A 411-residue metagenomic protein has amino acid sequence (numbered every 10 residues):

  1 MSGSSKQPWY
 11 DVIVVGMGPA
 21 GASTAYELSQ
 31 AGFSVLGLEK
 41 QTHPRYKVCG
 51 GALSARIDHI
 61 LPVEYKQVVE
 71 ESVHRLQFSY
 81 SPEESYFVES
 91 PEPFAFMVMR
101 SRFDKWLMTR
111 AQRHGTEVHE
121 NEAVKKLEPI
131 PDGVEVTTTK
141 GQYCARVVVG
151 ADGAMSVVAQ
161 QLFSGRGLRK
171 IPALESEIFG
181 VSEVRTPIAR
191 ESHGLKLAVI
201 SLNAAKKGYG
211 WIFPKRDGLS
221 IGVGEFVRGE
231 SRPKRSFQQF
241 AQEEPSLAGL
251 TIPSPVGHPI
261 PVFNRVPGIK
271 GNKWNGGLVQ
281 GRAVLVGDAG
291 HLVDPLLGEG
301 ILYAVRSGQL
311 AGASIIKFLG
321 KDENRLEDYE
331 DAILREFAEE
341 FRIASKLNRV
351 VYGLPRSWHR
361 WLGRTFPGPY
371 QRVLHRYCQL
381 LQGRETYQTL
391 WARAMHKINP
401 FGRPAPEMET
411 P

Functional and structural regions predicted by a protein language model:
S4-G18: Beta1/beta-strand and adjacent pyrophosphate-binding region of the FAD-binding site in flavoprotein oxidoreductases
V12, F33-V35, V148: Hydrophobic anchor at the start of a short beta-strand that flanks the dinucleotide cofactor-binding loop
M17, R110-L250, K270: Predominantly flavin-linked oxidoreductase catalytic cores and closely associated redox partners
M17, Y26-V48: Glycine-rich FAD pyrophosphate-binding loop
G21-A22: N-terminal Rossmann-fold NAD(P) dinucleotide-binding loop
A52-M108: A conserved beta-strand/loop capping segment in the N-terminal third of enzymes that catalyze redox or closely related
K126, Q142, G229-E323, E327: FAD/FMN-dependent oxidoreductases across multiple families
A313-P411: C-terminal helical "tail/cap" subdomain of flavin- and related membrane-associated enzymes
